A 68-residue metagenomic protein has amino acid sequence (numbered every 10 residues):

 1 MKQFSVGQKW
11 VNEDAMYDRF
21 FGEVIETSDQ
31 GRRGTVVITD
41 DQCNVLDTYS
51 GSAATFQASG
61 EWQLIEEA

Functional and structural regions predicted by a protein language model:
M1-S5, G31-T35, W62-L64: Solvent-exposed, well-ordered amphipathic alpha-helical segments that flank/support binding or catalytic loops
K2-A15: Short coil-to-beta transition motif at edge beta-strands of beta-rich domains
V6, G22-E23, A58: Generic detector of N-terminal low-structure segments
G7-Q8, G31, A53-T55: Intrinsically disordered, low-complexity serine/threonine-rich segments
D14-G51: Basic/aromatic-rich interaction segments and small domains that mediate binding to polyanionic partners
Q42-A68: Intrinsically disordered, low-complexity, charged/polar segments
